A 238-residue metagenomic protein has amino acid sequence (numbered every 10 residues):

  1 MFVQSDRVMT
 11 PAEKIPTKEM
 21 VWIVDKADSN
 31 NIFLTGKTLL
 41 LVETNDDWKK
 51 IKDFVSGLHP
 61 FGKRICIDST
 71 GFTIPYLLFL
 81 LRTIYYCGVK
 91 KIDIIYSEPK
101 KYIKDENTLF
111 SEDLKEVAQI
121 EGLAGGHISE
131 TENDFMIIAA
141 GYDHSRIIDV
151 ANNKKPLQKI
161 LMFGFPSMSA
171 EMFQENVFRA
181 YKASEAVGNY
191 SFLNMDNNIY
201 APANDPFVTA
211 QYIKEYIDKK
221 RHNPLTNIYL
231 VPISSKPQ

Functional and structural regions predicted by a protein language model:
M1-R64, S69-Q238: Long, low-complexity, Lys/Arg-enriched
